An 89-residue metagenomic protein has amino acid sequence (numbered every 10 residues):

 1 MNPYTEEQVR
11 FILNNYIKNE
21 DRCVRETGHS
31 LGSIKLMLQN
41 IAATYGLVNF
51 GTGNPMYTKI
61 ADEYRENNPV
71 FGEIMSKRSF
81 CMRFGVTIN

Functional and structural regions predicted by a protein language model:
N2-K18: Short, amphipathic alpha-helical "recognition" segments used to contact nucleic acids or chromatin
F11, M37, F80-R83: Charge-rich, solvent-exposed alpha-helical interaction surfaces
D21-N40: Short, basic interhelical loop/turn and adjoining N-cap of the next helix at nucleic-acid- or acidic-partner-contacting
A43-E66: Short Lys/Arg-enriched helix C-cap and helix-to-coil transition segments that create basic nucleic-acid-contact patches
E66-N89: Helix-turn-helix/homeodomain-like alpha-helical modules used for DNA recognition and transcription-factor dimerization
